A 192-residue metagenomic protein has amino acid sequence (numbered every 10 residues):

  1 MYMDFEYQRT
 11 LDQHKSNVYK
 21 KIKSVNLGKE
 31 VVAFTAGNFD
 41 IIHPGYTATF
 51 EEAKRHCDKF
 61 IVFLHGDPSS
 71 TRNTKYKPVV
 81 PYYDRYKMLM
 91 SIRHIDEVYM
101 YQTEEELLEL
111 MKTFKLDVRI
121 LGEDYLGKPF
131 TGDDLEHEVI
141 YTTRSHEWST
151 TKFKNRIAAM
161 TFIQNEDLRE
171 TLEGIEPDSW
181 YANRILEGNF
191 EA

Functional and structural regions predicted by a protein language model:
M1-A192: Nucleotidyltransferase catalytic core that binds NTPs
